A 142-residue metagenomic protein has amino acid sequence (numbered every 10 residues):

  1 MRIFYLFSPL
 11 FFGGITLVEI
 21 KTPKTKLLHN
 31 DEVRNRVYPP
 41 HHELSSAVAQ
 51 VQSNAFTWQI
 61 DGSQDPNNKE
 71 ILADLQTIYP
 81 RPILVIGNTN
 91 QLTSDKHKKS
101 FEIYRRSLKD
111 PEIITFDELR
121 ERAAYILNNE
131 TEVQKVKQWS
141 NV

Functional and structural regions predicted by a protein language model:
M1-V142: Charged, terminal alpha-helix-loop-beta segments that serve as non-catalytic nucleic-acid engagement and/or assembly
